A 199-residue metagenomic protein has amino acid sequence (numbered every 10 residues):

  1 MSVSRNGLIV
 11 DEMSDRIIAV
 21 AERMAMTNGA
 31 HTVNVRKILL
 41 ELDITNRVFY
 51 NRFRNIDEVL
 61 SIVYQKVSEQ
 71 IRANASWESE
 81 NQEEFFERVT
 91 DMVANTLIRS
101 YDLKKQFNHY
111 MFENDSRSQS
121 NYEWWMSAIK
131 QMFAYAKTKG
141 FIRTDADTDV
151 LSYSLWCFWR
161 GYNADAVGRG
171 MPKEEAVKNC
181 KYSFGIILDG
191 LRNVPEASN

Functional and structural regions predicted by a protein language model:
M1-E12, P195-N199: N-terminal intrinsically disordered/low-complexity leader segments
V10-A21, I38, V59, V63-V67 (+2 more regions): Generic hydrophobic, amphipathic alpha-helix propensity
R16, M24-E58, I62: Helix-turn-helix
R16, V20-N28, Q70-E78, F158-D165: Solvent-exposed, amphipathic alpha-helical segments
N34, K105-M111, D145, S198-N199: Short, hydrophobic secondary-structure boundary micro-motifs
I62, A73-D102, S152-L155, V177: Hydrophobic alpha-helical connector segments
R72, D91, N114-F141, D149-C157 (+3 more regions): Amphipathic alpha-helical packing segments from all-alpha helical-bundle domains
D91-S116, A164-G168: Amphipathic alpha-helical segments used for helix-helix packing
